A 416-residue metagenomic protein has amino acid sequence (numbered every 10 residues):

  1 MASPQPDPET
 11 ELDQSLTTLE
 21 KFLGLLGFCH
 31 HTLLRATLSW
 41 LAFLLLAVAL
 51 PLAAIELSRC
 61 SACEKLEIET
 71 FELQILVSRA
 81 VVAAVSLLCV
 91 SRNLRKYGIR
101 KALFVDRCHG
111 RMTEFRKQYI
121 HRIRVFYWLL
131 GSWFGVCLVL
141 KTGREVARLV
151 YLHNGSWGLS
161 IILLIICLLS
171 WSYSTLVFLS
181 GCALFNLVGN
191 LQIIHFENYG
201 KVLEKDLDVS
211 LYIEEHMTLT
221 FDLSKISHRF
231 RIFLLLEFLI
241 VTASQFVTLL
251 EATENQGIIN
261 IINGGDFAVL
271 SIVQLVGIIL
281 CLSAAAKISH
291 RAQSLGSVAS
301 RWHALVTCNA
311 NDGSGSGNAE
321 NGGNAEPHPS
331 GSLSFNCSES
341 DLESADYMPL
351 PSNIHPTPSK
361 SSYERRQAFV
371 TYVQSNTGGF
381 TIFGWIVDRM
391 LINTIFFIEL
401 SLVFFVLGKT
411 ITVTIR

Functional and structural regions predicted by a protein language model:
M1-A49, S210-R416: Terminal membrane-anchoring module of integral membrane proteins
M1-C137, H153-G155, F380-M390, I395: N-terminal juxtamembrane/topogenic regions of multi-pass membrane proteins
E9, I75-L76, V85-S86, S170-Y173 (+7 more regions): Short secondary-structure boundary micro-motifs
F43-S61, A80-N93, F134-L152, S170-V188 (+3 more regions): Membrane-embedded alpha-helices of multi-pass membrane proteins, especially ion channels and transporters
L52-L73, V77, H109-G181, K201-V209 (+1 more regions): Helix-loop-helix junctions within predominantly alpha-helical proteins
L87-V105, C182-F196, G277-L305: Inner-leaflet juxtamembrane helices
A102-I123, K205-I226, V373: Short membrane-interface loop/juxtamembrane segments of multi-pass integral membrane proteins
I161-W171, V177-H195, E204-L211, E215 (+2 more regions): Short, contiguous, pocket-lining structural segments that sit at or immediately flank catalytic/ligand-binding sites
